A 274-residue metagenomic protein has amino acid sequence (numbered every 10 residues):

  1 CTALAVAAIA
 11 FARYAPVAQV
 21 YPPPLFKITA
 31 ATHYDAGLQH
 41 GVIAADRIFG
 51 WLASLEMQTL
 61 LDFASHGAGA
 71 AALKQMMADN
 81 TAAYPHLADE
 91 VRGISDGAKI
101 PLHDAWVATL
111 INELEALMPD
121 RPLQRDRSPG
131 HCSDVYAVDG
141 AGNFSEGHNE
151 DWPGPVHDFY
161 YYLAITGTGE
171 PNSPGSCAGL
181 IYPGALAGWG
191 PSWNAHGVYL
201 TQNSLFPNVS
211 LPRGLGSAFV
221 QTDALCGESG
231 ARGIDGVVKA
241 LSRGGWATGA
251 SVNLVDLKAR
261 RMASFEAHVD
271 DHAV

Functional and structural regions predicted by a protein language model:
A7-D235, R260-D271: N-terminal mature-domain region immediately after signal-peptide cleavage in secreted/organellar precursors
G233-G245: Short, well-structured alpha-helical segments that form the helix of a local strand-helix-strand
R243-L254: Catalytic core of PPM/PP2C metal-dependent serine/threonine phosphatase domains
L257: Conserved beta strand-loop-helix elements of the APE1-like EEP
V274: Gly/Ser/Thr-rich active-site loops/lids in small-molecule metabolic enzymes that frequently grip phosphoryl groups
